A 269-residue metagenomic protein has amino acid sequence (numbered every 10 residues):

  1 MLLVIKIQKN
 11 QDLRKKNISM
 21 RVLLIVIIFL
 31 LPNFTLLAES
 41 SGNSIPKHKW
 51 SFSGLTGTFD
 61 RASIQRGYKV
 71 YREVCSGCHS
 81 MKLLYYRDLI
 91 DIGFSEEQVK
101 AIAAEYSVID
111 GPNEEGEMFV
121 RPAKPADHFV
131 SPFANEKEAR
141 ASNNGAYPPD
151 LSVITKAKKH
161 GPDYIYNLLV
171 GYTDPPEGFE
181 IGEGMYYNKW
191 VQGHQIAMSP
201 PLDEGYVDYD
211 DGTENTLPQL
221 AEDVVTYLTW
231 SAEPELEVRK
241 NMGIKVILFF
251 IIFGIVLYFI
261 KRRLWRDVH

Functional and structural regions predicted by a protein language model:
I7-L23: Bacterial N-terminal signal peptides that target proteins for export
L24-N33: Bacterial N-terminal signal peptides
F34-A38: Sec/Tat signal peptide C-region and signal peptidase I cleavage site
S44-K69, S80-F94, Q98-V99, G212 (+2 more regions): Electrostatic cytochrome c docking/interface patches
Y71-K82, V224: The canonical Cys-X-X-Cys-His
D110-G193: Membrane-proximal low-complexity regions enriched in glycine and acidic/polar residues
W190-Q192, M198, L202-W230: Extended, hydrophilic extramembrane loops/domains of integral membrane proteins
R239-M242, F253-H269: Juxtamembrane interface at the cytosolic side of transmembrane helices
